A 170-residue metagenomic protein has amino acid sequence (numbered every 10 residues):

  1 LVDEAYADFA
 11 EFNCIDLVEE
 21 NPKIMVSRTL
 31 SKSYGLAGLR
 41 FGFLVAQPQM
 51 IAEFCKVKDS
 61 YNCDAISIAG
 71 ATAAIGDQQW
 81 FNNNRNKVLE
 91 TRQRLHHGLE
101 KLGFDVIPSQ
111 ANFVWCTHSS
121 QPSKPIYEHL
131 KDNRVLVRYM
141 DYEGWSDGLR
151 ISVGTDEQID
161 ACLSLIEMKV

Functional and structural regions predicted by a protein language model:
L1: Walker B beta-strand of ABC/ABC-like P-loop ATPase nucleotide-binding domains, specifically the conserved hydrophobic
E4-S33: Active-site pre-lysine segment of PLP-dependent enzymes
K23-E100, F104-I107: PLP-dependent aminotransferase class I/II
G38, Q110, G144-D147: Short acidic/glycine-enriched loop/turn segments that link adjacent beta-strands
A46, C116-S120, V153-T155: Short beta-strand-to-loop capping motifs
L89, L99-N133, L149: Conserved PLP-binding catalytic core of the aspartate aminotransferase-like
H129-N133, R138, Y142-V170: PLP-dependent enzyme catalytic core of the Aspartate aminotransferase-like
